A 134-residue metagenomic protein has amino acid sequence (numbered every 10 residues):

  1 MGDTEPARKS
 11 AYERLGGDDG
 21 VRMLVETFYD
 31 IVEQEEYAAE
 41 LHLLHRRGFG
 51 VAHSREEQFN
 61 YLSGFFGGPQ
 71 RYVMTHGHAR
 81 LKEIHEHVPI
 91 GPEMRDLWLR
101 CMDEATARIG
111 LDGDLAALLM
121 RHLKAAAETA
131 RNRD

Functional and structural regions predicted by a protein language model:
M1-D134: Core of compact, soluble alpha-helical bundle domains
